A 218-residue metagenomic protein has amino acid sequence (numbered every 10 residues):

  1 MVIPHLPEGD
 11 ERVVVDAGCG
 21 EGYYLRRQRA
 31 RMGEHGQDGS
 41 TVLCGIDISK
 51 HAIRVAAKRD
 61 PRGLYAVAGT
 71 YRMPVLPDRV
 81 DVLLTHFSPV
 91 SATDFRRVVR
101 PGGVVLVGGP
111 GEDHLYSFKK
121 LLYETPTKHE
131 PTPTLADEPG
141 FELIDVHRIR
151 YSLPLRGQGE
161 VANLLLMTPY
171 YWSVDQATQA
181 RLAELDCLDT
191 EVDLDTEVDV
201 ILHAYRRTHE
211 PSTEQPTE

Functional and structural regions predicted by a protein language model:
M1-D10, R27: Conserved alpha-helix/loop element of class I SAM-dependent methyltransferases that forms part of the SAM/SAH-binding
V13-D16, G20-R72: Class I SAM-dependent methyltransferase SAM/SAH-binding core
Y71-V82: A short acidic, Gly/Pro-enriched loop at the edge of an enzyme's catalytic core that lines a small-molecule cofactor
V80-D94, G109-G111: A short SAM/SAH-binding and catalytic strip from SAM-dependent methyltransferases
G102-H114: Conserved beta-strand signature within the Rossmann-like core of class I S-adenosyl-L-methionine
K119-G140: Conserved Class I S-adenosyl-L-methionine
R148-E218: Conserved Class I S-adenosyl-L-methionine
